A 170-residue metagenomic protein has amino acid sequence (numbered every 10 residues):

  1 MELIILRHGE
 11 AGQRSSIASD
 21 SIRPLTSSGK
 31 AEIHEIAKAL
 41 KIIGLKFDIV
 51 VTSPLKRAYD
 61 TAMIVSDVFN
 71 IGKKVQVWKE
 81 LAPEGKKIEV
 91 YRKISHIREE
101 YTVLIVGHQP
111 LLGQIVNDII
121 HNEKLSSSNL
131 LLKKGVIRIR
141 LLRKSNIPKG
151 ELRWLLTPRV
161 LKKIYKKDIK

Functional and structural regions predicted by a protein language model:
E2-G85, R92, K124, L131 (+1 more regions): Active-site-proximal alpha-helix that buttresses catalytic centers in soluble enzyme cores
L3, E99-G107: Generic beta-sheet signal
I43-L45, H96-Y101: Glycine-rich phosphate-binding loop signature in dinucleotide/nucleotide-binding domains
S66-N70, S95, N117-H121, K144: A generic structural signal for secondary-structure junctions that act as hinges or helix/strand caps at the edges
I120-E151, L155-P158: Domain-level recognition of soluble alpha/beta enzyme cores, biased toward histidine phosphatases/phosphomutases
P158-K170: Acidic, His/Gly-rich catalytic cores of divalent-metal-dependent hydrolytic chemistry
